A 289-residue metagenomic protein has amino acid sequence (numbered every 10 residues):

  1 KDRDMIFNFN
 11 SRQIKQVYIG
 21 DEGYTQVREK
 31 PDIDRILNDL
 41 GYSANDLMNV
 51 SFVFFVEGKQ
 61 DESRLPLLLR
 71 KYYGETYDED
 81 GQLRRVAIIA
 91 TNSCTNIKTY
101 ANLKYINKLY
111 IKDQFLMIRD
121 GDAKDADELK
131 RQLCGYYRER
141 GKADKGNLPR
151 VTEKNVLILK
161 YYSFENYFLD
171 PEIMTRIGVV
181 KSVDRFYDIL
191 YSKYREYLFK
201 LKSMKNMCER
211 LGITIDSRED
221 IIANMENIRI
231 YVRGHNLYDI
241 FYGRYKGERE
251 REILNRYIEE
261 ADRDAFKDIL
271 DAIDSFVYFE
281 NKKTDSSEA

Functional and structural regions predicted by a protein language model:
D4-A289: Acidic, divalent-metal-binding catalytic cores of TOPRIM and closely related two-metal-ion phosphodiester/pyrophosphate
